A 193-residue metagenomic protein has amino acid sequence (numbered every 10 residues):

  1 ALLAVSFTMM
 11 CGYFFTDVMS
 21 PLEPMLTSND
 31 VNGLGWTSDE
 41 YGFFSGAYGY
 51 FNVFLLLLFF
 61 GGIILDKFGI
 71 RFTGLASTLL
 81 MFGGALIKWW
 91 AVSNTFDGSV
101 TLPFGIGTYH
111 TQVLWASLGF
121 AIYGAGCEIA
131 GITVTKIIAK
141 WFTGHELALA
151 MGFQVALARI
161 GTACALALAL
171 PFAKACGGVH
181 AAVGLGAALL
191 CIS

Functional and structural regions predicted by a protein language model:
A4-D30, S38: Extracytoplasmic
Y13, D17, T108, Q112 (+2 more regions): Small-residue-rich segments within alpha-helical transmembrane domains of MFS-like 12-TM solute carriers
G46-I63: Central cavity-lining transmembrane alpha-helices of secondary-active solute carriers, predominantly the Major
L79-T108: C-terminal ends and interior cores of transmembrane alpha-helices in multi-pass membrane transporters/permeases
V113, G119-L157: Cytoplasmic helix-loop-helix junction between adjacent transmembrane helices in 12-TM secondary transporters
A148-K174: Glycine-rich segments within core transmembrane alpha-helices of 12-TM secondary carriers
A181-S193: Symmetry-related core transmembrane helices of the 12-TM Major Facilitator Superfamily/SLC fold
